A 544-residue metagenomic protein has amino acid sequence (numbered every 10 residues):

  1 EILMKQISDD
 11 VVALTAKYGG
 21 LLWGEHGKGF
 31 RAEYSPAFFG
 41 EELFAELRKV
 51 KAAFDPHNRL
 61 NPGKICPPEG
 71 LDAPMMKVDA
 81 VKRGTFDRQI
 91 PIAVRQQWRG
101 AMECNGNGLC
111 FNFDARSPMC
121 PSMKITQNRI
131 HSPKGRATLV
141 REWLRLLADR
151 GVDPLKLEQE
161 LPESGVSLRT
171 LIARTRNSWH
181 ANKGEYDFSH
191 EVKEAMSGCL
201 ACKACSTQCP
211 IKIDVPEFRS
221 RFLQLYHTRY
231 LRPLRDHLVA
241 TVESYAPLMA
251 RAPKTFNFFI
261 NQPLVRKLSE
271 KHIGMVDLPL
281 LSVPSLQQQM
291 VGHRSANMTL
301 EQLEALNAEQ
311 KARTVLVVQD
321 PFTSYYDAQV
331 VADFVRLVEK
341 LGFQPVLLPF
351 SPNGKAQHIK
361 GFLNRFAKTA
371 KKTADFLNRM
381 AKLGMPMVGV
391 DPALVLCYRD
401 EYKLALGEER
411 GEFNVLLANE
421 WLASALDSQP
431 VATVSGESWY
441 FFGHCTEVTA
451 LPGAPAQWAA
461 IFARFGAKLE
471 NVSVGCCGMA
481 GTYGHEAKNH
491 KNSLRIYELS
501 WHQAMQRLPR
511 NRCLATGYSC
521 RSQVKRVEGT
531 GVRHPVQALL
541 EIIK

Functional and structural regions predicted by a protein language model:
E1, K28-E33, N177-N182, H190-T207 (+4 more regions): Glycine- and acidic
E1-N105, G135, E158, P162-E163 (+3 more regions): Conserved glycine-rich FAD pyrophosphate-binding loop
L3-K17, M102-N105, L109, P121-I125 (+1 more regions): Conserved alpha/beta core surface patches that mediate binding of polyanionic ligands
M4-T15, A32-P36, F44-K51, R141 (+7 more regions): Short, well-ordered alpha-helical packing segments
G20, E25-G27, K64-I65, I211-D214 (+2 more regions): An acidic- and aromatic-residue-enriched active-site/binding cleft used to recognize and process polar
A32-E33, R59-G63, P68-G70, N112-D114 (+10 more regions): Short helix/loop capping segments that flank catalytic or ligand/cofactor-binding pockets
D55, P62, M76, P216-K544: Iron-sulfur cluster-binding electron-transfer modules in prokaryotic oxidoreductases
D72-N107, F111-M249, A367-T373, E409 (+5 more regions): Ferredoxin-type iron-sulfur electron-transfer modules in oxidoreductases and energy-metabolism complexes
